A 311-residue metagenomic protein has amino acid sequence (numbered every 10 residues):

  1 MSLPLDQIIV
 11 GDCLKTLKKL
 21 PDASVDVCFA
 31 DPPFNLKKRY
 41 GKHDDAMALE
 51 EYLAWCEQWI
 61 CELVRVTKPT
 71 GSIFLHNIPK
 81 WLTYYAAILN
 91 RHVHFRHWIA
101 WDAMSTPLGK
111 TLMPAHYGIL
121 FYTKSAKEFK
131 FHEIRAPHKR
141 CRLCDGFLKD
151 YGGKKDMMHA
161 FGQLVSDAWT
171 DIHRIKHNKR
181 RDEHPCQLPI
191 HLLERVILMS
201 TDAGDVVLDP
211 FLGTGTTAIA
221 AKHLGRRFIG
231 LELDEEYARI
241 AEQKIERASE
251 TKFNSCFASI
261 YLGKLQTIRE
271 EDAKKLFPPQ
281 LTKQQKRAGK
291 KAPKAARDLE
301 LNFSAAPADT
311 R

Functional and structural regions predicted by a protein language model:
M1-I240, K283-S304, D309: Core catalytic lobe of class I
M1-K18, E242-L281: S-adenosyl-L-methionine
R247, A308-R311: Extended amphipathic secondary-structure runs
